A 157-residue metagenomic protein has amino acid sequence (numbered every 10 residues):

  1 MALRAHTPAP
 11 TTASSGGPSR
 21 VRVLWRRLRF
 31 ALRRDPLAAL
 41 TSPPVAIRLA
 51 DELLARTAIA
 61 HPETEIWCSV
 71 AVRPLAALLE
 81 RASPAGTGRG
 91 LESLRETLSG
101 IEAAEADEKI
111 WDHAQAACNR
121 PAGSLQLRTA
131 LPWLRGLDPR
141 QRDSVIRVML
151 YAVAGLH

Functional and structural regions predicted by a protein language model:
M1-H157: P-loop NTPase motor domains
